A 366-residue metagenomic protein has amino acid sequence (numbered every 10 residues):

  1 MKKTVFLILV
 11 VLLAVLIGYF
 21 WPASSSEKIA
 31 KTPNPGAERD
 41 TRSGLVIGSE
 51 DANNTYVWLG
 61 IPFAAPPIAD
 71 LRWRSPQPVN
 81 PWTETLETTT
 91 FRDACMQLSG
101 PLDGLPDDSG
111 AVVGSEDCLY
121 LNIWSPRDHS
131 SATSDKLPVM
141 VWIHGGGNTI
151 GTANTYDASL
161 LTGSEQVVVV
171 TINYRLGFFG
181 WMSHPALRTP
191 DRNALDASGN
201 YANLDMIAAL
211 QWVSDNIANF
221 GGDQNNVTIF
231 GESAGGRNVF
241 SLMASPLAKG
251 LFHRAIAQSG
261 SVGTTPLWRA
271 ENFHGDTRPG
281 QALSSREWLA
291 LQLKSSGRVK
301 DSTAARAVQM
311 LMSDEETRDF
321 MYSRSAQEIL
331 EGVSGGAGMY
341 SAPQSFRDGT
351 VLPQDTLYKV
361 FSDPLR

Functional and structural regions predicted by a protein language model:
K2, F6-N200, Q224: Non-catalytic accessory segments of hydrolases
C118, L195-N219, R278-W288: Alpha/beta-hydrolase active-site loop
S125-S134, L160, D215-D223, P246-K249 (+1 more regions): Surface-exposed acidic, glycine-flexible loop patches that form ligand/cofactor-binding and adhesion interfaces
P138, V213, F220-E232: Alpha/beta-hydrolase fold nucleophile elbow
N148-T149, G231-S241: Glycine-rich nucleophile elbow surrounding the catalytic serine of serine-hydrolase chemistry
I207-L210, F240-A244: Short, hydrophobic alpha-helix immediately C-terminal to the catalytic nucleophile
I229, I256-Q258: A short, hydrophobic beta-strand element of the alpha/beta-hydrolase
S241, K249, Q258, G263-R366: Substrate-access "cap/lid" subdomains that shape and gate the entrance to catalytic or ligand-binding pockets
